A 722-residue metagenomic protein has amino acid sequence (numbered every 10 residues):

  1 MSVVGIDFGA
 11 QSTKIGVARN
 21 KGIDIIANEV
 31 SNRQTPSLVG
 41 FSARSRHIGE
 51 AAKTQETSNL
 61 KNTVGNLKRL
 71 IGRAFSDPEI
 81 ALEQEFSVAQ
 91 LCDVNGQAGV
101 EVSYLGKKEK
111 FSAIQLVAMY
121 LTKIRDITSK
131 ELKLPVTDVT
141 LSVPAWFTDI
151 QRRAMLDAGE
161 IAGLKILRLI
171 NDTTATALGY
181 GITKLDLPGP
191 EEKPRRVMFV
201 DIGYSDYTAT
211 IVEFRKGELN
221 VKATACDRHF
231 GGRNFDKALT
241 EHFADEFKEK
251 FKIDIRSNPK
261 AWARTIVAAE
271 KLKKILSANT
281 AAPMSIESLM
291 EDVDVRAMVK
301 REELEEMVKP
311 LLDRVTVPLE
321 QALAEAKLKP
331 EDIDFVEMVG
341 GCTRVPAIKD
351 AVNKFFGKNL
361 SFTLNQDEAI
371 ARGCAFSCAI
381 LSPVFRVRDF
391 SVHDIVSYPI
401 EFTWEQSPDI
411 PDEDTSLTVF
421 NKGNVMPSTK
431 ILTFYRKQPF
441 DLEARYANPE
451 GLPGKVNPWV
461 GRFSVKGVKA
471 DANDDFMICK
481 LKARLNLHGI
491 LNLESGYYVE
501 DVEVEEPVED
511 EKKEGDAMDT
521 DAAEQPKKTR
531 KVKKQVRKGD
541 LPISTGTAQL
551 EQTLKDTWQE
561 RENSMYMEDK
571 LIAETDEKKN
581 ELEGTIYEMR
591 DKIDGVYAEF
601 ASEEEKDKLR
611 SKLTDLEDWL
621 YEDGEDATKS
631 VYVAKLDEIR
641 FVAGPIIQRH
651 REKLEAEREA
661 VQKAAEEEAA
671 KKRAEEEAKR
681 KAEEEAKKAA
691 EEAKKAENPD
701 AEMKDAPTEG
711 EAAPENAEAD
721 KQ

Functional and structural regions predicted by a protein language model:
M1-L82, Q90-L91, S103-K110, I114 (+2 more regions): Oxyanion-binding/catalytic loops of NTP- or PPi-dependent enzymes
F86: Noncatalytic, basic helical substrate-engagement surface that gates or grips nucleic-acid strands
